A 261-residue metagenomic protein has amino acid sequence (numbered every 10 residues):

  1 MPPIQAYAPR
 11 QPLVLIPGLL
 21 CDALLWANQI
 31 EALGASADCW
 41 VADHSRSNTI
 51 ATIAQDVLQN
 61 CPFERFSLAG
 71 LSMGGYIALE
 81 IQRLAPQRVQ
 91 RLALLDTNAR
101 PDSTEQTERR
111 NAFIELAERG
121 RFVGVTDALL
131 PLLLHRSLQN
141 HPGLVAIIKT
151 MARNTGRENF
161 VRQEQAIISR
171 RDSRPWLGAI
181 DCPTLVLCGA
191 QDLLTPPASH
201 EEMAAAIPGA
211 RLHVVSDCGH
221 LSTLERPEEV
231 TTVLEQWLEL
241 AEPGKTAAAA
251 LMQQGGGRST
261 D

Functional and structural regions predicted by a protein language model:
P2, L19-A69, E80-A85, T232: Active-site loop/oxyanion-hole signature of alpha/beta-hydrolase fold enzymes
V14-G18, C188: The conserved beta1-alpha1 loop
G74-G75: Catalytic nucleophile loop
R83-L84, R88-D127, P131-L132: Flexible "cap/lid" loop of the alpha/beta hydrolase fold
D102-E105, G120-A179: Conserved alpha/beta-hydrolase catalytic His-Asp/Glu region
I180, V186-C188, D192: Short beta-strand/loop motif that positions the catalytic acidic residue of the alpha/beta-hydrolase fold
C182, P196-A205: Short alpha-helix in the alpha/beta-hydrolase fold that links the catalytic acid
A210-D261: Catalytic active-site module of serine/aspartate enzymes centered on a nucleophile-bearing elbow/loop
